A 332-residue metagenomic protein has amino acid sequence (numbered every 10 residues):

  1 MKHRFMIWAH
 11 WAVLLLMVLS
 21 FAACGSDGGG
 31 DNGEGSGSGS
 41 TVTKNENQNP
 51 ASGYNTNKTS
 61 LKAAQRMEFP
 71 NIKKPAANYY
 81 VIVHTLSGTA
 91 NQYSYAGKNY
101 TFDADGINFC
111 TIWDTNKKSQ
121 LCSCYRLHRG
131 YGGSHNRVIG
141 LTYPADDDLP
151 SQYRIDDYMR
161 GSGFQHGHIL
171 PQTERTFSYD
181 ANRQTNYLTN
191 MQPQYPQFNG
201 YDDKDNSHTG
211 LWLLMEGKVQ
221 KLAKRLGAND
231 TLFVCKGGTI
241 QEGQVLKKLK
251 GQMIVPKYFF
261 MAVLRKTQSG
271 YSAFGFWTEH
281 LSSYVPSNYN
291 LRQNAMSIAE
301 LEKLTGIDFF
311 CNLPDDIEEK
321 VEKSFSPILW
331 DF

Functional and structural regions predicted by a protein language model:
M1-A12: Bacterial N-terminal signal peptides that target proteins for export
A12-V13, P50: Compositionally biased, intrinsically disordered low-complexity segments enriched in polar/proline residues
L19-A23: C-terminal motif of bacterial Sec signal peptides marking the signal peptidase cleavage site
G25-F332: Domain-level detector for secreted/extracellular nuclease and nuclease-toxin modules, and for the ENPP-like C-terminal
